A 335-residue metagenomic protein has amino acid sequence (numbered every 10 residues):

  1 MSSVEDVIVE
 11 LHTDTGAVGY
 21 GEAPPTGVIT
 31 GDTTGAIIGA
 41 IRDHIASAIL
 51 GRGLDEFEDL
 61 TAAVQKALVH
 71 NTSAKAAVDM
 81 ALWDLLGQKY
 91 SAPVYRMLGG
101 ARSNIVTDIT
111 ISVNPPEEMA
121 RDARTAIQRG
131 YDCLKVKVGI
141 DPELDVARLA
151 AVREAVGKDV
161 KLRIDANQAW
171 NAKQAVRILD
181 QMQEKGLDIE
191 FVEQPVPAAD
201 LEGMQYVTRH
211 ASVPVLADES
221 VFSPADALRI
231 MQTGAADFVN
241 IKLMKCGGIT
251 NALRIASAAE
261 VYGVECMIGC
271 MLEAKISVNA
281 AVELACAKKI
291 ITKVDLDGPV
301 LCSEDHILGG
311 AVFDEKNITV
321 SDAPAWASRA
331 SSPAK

Functional and structural regions predicted by a protein language model:
M1-V4, M271-K335: Flexible C-terminal active-site loop/helix
V7-D14, G309: Short beta-strand elements
V9, G16, I45, V78 (+9 more regions): Conserved, mostly hydrophobic/aromatic
H12-K89: Metal- or metallocofactor-binding catalytic centers and their adjacent structured scaffolds across diverse enzyme
A23-G31, T110-N114, M267-C270: Glycine-rich phosphate/pyrophosphate-binding beta-alpha loops
Q88, I111-M119, T125, P142 (+1 more regions): Active-site beta->alpha loop and helix N-cap motifs at the rims of alpha/beta catalytic domains
Q88-P115: N-terminal small/glycine-rich loop or linker at the start of catalytic domains across soluble metabolic enzymes
V136-S277, E304-F313: Catalytic core of soluble alpha/beta enzymes
